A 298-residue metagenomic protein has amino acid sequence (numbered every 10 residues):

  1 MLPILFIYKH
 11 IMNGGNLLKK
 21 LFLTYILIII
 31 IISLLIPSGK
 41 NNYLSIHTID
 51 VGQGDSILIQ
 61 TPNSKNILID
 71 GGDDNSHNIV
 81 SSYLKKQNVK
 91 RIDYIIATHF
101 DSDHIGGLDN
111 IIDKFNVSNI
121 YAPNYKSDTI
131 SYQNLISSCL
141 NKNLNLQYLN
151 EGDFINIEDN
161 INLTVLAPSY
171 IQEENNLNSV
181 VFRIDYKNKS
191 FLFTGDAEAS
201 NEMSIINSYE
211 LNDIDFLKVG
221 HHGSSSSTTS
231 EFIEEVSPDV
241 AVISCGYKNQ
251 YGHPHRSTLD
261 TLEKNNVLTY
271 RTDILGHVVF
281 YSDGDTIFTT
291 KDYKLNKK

Functional and structural regions predicted by a protein language model:
L2-K298: Non-globular, low-confidence helical/coil segments that flank catalytic cores
